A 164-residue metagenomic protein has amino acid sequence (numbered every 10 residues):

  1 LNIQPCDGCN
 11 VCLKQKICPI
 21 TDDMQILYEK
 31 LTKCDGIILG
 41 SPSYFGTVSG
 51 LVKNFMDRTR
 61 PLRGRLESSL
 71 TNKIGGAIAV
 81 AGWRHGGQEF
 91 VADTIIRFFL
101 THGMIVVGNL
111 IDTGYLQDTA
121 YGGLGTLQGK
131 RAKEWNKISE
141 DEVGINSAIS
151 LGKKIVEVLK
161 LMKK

Functional and structural regions predicted by a protein language model:
L1-S68, L116-K164: N-terminal beta1-alpha1-beta2 submodule of the flavodoxin-like/Rossmannoid cofactor-binding fold
L66-D118: Short, glycine-/small-residue-rich phosphate/pyrophosphate-handling segment
